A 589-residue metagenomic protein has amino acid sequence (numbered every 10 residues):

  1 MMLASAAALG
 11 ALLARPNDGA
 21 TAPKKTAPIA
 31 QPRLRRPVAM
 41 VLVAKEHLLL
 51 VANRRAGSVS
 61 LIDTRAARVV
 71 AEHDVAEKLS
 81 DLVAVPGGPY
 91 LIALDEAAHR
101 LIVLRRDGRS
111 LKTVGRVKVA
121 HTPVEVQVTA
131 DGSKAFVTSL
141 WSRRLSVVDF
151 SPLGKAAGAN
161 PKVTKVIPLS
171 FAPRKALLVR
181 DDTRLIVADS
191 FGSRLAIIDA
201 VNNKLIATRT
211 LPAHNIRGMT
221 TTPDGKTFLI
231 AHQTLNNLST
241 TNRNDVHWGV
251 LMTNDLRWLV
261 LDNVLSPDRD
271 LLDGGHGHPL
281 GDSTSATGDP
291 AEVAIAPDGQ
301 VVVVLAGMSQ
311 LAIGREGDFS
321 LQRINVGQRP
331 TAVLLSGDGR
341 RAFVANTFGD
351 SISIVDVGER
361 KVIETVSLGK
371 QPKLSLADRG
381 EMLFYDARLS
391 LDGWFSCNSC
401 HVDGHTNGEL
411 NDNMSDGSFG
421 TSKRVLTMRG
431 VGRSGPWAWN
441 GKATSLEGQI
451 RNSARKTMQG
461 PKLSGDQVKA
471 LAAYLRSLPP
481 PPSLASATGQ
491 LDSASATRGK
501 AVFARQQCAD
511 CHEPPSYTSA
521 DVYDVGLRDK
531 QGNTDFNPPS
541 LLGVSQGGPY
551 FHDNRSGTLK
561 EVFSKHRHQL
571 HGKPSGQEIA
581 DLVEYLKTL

Functional and structural regions predicted by a protein language model:
M1-A4, T497: N-terminal secretory signal peptides and thylakoid transit peptides that target proteins across membranes
L3-F384, G404: Predominantly soluble domains enriched in secretory-pathway, periplasmic, or organellar proteins
S193, I198, N203, R217-D245 (+2 more regions): Periplasmic c-type cytochrome electron-transfer domains
